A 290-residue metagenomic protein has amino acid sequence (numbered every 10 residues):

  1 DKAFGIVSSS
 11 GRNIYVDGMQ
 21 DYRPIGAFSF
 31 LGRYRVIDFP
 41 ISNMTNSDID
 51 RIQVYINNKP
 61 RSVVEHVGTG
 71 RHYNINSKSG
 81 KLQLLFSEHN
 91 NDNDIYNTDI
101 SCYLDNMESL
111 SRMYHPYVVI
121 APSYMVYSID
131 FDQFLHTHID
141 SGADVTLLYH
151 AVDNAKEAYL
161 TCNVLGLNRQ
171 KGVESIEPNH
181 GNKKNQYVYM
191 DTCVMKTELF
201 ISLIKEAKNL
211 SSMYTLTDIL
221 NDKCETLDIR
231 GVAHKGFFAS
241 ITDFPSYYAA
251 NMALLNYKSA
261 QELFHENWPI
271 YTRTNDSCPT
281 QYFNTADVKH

Functional and structural regions predicted by a protein language model:
D1-L31, S42, S47-I49: N-terminal nucleotide-binding beta1-loop-alpha1 segment
D1-S9, E198, K208-H290: Left-handed beta-helix
R33-V54, H66: A short, N-terminal amphipathic alpha-helix
Q53-N57, L148-H150: Short internal beta-strands
N58, A121, M195, T242: A conserved hydrophobic position in a structured secondary element of the catalytic/binding core that shapes
R61-L84: Acidic donor-binding segment of Leloir-type glycosyltransferases
K81-V164: Conserved beta-loop-beta/alpha segment of the NTase-like Rossmann-fold superfamily that binds/positions NTPs
S128-A207: Conserved core of the sugar-phosphate nucleotidyltransferase
